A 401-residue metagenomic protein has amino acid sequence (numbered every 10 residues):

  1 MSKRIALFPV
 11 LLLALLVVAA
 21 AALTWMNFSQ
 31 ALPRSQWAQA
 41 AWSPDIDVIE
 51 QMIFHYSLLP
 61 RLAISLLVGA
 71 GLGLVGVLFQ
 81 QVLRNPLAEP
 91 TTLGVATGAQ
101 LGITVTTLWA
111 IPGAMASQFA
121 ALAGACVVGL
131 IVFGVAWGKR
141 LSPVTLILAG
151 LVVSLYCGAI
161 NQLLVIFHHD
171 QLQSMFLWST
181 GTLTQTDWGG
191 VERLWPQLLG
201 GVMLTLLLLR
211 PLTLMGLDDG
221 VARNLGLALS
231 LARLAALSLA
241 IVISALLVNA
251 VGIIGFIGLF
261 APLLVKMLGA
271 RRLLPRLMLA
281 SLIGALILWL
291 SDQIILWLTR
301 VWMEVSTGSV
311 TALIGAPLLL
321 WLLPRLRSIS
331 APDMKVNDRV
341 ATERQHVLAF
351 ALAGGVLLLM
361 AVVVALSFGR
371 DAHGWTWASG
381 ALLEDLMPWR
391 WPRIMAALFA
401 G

Functional and structural regions predicted by a protein language model:
S2-A400: Alpha-helical transmembrane segments in inner-membrane proteins
